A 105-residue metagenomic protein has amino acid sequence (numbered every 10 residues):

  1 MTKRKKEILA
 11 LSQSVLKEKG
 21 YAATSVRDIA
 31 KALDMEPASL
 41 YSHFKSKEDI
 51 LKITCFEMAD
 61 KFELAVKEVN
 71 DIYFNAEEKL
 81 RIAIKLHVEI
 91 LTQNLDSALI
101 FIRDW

Functional and structural regions predicted by a protein language model:
E7, V15-D49, I53: Helix-turn-helix
L9, L51, E63, R81-I84: Hydrophobic face of alpha-helices
F44, R103-W105: Short helix-capping/turn signature of helix-turn-helix
I53, E68-D96: Hydrophobic alpha-helical connector segments
F56-K61: Short, basic, alpha-helical segments at the C-terminal edge of helix-turn-helix-like DNA-binding modules
L99-F101: Short, hydrophobic secondary-structure boundary micro-motifs
